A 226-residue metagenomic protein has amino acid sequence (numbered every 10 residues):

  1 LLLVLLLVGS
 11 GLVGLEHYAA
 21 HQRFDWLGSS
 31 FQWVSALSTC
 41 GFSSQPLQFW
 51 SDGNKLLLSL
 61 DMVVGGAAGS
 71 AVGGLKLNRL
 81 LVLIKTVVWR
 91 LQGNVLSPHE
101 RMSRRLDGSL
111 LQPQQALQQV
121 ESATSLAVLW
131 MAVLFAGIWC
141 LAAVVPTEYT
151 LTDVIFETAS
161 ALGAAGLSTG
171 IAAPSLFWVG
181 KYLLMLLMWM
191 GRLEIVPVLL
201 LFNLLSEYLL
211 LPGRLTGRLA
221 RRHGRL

Functional and structural regions predicted by a protein language model:
L1-L226: Membrane-proximal intracellular helices of multi-pass ion channels
